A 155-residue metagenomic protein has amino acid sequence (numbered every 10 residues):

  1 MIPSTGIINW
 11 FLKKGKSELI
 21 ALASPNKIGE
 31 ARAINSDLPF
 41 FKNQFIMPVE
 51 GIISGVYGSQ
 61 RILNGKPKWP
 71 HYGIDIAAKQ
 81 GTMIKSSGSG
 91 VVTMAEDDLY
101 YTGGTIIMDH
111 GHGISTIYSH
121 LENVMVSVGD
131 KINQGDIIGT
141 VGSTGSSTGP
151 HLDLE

Functional and structural regions predicted by a protein language model:
M1-Y57: Non-catalytic extracellular/periplasmic "stalk" and linker regions immediately N-terminal to catalytic or recognition
I46-E155: Catalytic cores of peptidoglycan-degrading enzymes
